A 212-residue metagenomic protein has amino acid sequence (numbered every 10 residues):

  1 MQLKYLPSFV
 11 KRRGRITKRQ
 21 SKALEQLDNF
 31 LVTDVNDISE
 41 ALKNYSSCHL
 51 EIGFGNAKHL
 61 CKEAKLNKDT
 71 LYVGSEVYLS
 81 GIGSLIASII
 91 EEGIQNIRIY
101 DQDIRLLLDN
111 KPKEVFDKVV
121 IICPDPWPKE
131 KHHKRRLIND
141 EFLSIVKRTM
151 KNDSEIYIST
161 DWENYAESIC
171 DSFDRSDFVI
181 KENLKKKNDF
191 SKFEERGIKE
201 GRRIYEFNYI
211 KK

Functional and structural regions predicted by a protein language model:
M1-C48, K58-K65: S-adenosyl-L-methionine
R12, R19, A166-K212: Class I S-adenosyl-L-methionine
I52-G55: Class I SAM-dependent methyltransferase "Motif I" SAM/SAH-binding loop
T70-V73: Short beta-strand element of Class I
Y78: Conserved SAM/SAH-binding beta-strand->alpha-helix loop
I86-K113: S-adenosyl-L-methionine
I138-N152: A short glycine-rich, Lys/Arg-flanked "PGG" loop and its adjoining helix->strand segment in the class I
D153-T160: Conserved beta-strand signature within the Rossmann-like core of class I S-adenosyl-L-methionine
